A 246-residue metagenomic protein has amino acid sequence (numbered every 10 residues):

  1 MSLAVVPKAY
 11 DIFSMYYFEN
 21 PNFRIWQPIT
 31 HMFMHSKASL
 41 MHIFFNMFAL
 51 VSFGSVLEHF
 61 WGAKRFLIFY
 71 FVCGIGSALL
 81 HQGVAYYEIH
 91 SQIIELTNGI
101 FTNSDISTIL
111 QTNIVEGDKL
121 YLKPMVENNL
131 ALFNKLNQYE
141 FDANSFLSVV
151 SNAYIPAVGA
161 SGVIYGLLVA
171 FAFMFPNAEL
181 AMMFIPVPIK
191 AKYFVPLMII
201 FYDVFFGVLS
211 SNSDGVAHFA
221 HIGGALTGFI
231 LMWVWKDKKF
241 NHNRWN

Functional and structural regions predicted by a protein language model:
M1-N246: A detector for small-residue-rich transmembrane helices and their helix-helix packing motifs
